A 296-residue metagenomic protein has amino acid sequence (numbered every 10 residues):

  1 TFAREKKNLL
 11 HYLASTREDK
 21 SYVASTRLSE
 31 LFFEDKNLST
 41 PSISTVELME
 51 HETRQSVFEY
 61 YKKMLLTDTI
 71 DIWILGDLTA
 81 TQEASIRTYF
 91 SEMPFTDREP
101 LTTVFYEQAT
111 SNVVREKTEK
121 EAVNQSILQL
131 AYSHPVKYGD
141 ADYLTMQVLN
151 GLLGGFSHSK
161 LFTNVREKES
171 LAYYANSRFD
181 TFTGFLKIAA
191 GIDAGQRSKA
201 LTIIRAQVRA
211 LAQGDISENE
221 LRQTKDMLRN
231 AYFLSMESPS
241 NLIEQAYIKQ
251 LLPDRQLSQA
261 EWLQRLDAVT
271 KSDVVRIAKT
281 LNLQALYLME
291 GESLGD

Functional and structural regions predicted by a protein language model:
T1-L101, V136-K137, T145, E167-D296: Charge-rich, well-structured scaffold segments of protease-associated domains
S29-E30, N150-G154, T163, I248: Generic alpha-helical structural context detector
T69, R98-H158, M289: His/Glu-based metal-binding/catalytic segments typifying zinc-dependent metallopeptidases
L152-S170, F182: M16/MPP (pitrilysin/insulinase) zinc-metallopeptidase core fold and M16-derived inactive scaffolds
